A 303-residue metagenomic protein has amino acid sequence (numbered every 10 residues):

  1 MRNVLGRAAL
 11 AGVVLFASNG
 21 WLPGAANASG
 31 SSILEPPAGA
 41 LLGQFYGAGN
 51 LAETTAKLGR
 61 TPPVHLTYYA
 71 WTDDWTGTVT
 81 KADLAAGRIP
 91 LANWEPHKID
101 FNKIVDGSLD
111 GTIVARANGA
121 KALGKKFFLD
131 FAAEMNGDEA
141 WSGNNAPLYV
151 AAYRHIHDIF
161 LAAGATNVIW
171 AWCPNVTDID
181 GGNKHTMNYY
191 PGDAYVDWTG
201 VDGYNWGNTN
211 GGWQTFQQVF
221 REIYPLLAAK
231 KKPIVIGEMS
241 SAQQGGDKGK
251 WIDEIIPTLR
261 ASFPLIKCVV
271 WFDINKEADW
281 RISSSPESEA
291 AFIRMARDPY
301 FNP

Functional and structural regions predicted by a protein language model:
M1-A28: Secretory targeting and sorting signals
S29-A38: N-terminal low-complexity, Pro/Thr/Ser-rich intrinsically disordered segments that act as propeptides or flexible
G39-K126, D247-I266, I274-E277, E289-A296: N-terminal carbohydrate-binding/catalytic regions of secreted carbohydrate-active enzymes
F45-G47, T67-A70, N93-H97, D130-N136 (+4 more regions): Active-site-proximal beta-strand/loop segments in catalytic clefts of secreted hydrolases
T61-P62, A194-V196, K231: Glycine-enriched alpha-helix->loop->beta-strand junction motifs that scaffold or abut catalytic
T78-E95, V201-G245: Glycoside hydrolase catalytic-domain groove-lining segments
A92-I99, A140, L227-D253, F272-I282: Active-site clefts of carbohydrate-active enzymes
S108-F128, A132-W198, D202-E222, G246-G249 (+1 more regions): Active-site cleft segment of glycoside hydrolase catalytic domains centered on the general acid/base Glu
